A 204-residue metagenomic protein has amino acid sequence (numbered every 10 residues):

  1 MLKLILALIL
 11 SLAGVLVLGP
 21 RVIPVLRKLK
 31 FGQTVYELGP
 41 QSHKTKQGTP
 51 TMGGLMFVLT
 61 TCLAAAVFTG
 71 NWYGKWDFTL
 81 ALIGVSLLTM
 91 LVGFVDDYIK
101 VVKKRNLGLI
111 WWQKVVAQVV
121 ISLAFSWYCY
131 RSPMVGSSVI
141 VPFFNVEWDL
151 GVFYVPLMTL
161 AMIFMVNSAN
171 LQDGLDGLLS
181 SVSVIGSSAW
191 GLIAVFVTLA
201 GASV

Functional and structural regions predicted by a protein language model:
M1-V204: "…together with the soluble PPM/PP2C metallo-phosphatase catalytic core" -> "…together with the soluble PPM/PP2C
